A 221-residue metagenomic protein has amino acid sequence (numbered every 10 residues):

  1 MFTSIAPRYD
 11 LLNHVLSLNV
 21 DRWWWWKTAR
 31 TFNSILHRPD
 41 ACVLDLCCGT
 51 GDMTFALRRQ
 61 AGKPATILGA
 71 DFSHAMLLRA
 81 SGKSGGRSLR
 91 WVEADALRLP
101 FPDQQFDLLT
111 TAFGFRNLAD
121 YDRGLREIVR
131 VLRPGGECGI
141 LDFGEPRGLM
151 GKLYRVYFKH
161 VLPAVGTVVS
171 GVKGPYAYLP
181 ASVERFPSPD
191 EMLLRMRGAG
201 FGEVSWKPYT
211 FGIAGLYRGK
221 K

Functional and structural regions predicted by a protein language model:
Y9, L109-T110: Hydrophobic beta-strand segment of the Class I
L18-A41, A56: Conserved alpha-helix/loop element of class I SAM-dependent methyltransferases that forms part of the SAM/SAH-binding
C42-R98: Class I SAM-dependent methyltransferase SAM/SAH-binding core
G62, L118-A119, L132-R133: Helix-to-beta-strand junctions that scaffold the AdoMet/dcAdoMet cofactor pocket in Class I SAM-dependent enzymes
L97-L109: A short acidic, Gly/Pro-enriched loop at the edge of an enzyme's catalytic core that lines a small-molecule cofactor
D122-E137: A short glycine-rich, Lys/Arg-flanked "PGG" loop and its adjoining helix->strand segment in the class I
E137-G166: Conserved class I S-adenosyl-L-methionine
G202-K221: Core SAM-dependent methyltransferase catalytic element
